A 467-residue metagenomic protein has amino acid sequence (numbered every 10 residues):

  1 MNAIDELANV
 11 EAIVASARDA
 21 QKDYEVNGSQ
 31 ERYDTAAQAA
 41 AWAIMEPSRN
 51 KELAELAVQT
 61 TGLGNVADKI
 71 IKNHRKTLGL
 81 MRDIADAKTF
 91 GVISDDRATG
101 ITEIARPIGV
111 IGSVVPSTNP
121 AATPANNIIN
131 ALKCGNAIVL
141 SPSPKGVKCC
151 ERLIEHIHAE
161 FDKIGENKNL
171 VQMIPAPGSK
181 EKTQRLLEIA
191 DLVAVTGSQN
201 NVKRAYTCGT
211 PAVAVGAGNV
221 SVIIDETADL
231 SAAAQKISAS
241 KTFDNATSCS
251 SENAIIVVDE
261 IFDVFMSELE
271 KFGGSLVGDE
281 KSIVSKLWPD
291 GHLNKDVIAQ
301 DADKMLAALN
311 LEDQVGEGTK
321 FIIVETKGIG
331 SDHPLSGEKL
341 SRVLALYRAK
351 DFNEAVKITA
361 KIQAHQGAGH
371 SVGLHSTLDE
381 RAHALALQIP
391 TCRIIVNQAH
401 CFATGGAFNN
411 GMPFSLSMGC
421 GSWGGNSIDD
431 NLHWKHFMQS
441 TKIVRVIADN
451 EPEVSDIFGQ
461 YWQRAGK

Functional and structural regions predicted by a protein language model:
M1-T102, N130, K271: N-terminal Rossmann-like NAD(P)+-binding subdomain of aldehyde/semialdehyde dehydrogenases
N2, V26-S29, E312-D313, E317-K467: Conserved C-terminal structural/oligomerization subdomain of aldehyde/semialdehyde dehydrogenase
I4-V10, A125, V202-G330, E453: ALDH superfamily catalytic-core signature
I13-A15, A214-G216, N245-C249, H333-L340 (+1 more regions): Short, flexible turn/loop "capping" segments at secondary-structure junctions
V14, R18-Q21, E25, A37-S48 (+14 more regions): Structural signal for hydrophobic packing residues in well-ordered secondary-structure cores of soluble enzyme domains
T89-A232: Rossmann-like NAD(P) dinucleotide-binding subdomain of oxidoreductase/dehydrogenase enzymes
S141-P142, N219-I223, N253, S341 (+1 more regions): Short beta-alpha connecting loops at secondary-structure transitions that line or flank enzyme active sites
